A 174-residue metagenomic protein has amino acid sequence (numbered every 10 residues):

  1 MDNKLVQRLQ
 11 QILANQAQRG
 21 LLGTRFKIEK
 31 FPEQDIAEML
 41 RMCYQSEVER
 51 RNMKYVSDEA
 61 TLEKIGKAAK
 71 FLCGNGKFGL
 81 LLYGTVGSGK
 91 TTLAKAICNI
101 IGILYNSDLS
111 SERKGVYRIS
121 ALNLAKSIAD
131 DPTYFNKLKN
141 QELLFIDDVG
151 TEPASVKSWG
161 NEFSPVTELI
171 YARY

Functional and structural regions predicted by a protein language model:
M1-G76: A short, basic N-terminal segment
K70-C73, N99, Y171: Surface-exposed alpha-helical segments enriched in charged/polar residues
G79: Walker A (P-loop) ATP-phosphate-binding motif of ABC ATPase nucleotide-binding domains
L82: Hydrophobic anchor at the beta1->P-loop junction of P-loop NTPases
G87-K90: Conserved glycine(s) of the Walker
L93, I97: Hydrophobic positions on the alpha1 helix immediately C-terminal to the Walker A/P-loop
N99-K114: Post-Walker A helix-loop "phosphate-sensing" segment adjacent to the P-loop in P-loop NTPases
E112-Y174: Conserved nucleotide-sensing/catalytic segment adjacent to the nucleotide-binding pocket in NTP-handling enzymes
